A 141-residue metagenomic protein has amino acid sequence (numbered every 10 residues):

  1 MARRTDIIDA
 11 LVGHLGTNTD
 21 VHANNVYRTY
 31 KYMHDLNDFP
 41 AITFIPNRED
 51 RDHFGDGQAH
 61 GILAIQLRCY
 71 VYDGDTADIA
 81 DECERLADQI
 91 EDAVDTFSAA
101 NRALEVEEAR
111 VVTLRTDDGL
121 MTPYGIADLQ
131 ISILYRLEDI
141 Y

Functional and structural regions predicted by a protein language model:
M1-D35, P46-Y141: Charged, amphipathic alpha-helical segments and their flanking helix caps
F39-F44: A short glycine-rich, His/Asp/Glu-containing loop-to-beta-strand
